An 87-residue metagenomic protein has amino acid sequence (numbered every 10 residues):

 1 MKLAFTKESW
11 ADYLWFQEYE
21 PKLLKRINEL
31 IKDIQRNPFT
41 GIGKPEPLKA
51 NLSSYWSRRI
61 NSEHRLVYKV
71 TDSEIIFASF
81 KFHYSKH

Functional and structural regions predicted by a protein language model:
K2, A11-L24, K49, S57-R65 (+1 more regions): Enriched for short, Lys/Arg-rich terminal
L24-K32: PIN-domain endoribonuclease scaffold, especially VapC-family toxins
K32-R59: A short, surface-exposed loop/turn module that caps and links secondary-structure elements
